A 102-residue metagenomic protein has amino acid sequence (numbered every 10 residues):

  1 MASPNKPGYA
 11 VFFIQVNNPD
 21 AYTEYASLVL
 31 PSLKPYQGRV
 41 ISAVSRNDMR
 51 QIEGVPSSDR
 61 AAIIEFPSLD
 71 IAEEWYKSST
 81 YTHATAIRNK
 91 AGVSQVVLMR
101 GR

Functional and structural regions predicted by a protein language model:
M1-K77, R100-R102: Short S/T/G/P-rich N-terminal loop/turn motif that feeds into the first structured element of a domain
R39-I41, H83-T85, Q95-V96: A short linear hydrophobic-aromatic micro-motif
E73-K90: C-terminal structural segments of small proteins and small subunits
N89-R102: C-terminal end-helix/capping segment
